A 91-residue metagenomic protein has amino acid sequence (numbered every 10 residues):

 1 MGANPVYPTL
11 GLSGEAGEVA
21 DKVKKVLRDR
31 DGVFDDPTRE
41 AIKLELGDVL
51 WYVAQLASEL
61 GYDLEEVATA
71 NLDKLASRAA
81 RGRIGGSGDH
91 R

Functional and structural regions predicted by a protein language model:
M1-R91: Flexible "arm" and connector segments at domain edges
